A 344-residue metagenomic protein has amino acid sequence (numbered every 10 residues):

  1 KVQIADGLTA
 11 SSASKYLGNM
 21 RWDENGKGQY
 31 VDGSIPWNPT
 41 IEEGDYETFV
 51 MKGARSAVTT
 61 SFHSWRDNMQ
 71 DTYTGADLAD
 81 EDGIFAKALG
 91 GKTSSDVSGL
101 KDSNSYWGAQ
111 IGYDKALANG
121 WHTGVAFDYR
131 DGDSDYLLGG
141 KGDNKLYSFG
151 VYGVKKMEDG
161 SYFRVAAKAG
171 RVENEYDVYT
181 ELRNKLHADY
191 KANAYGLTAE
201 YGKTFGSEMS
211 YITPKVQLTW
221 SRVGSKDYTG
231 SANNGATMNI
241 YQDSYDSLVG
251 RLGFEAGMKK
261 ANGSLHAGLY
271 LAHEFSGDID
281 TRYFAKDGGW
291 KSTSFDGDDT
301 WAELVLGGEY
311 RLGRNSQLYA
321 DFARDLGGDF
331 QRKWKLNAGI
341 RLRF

Functional and structural regions predicted by a protein language model:
K1-P39: Extracellular, surface-exposed repeat/solenoid domains
D6, A88, M258: Residues on the solvent-exposed faces and adjacent turns of beta-rich solenoids used to engage binding targets
T40-I212, D321-K335, G339: Outer membrane beta-barrel translocator domains of Type V secretion systems
I84-F85, P214-L218, L265-L269: Extended hydrophobic secondary-structure segments that form protein cores and membrane-embedded regions
G91-K92, Y129-G132, T219-S221, Y270-H273: Short, internal active-site loops enriched in acidic
S98-S105, G139, E173-K191, G224-D246 (+1 more regions): Solvent-exposed, glycine/polar-rich loop segments of beta-barrel outer-membrane systems
G150, K155, I240-F344: Outer membrane beta-barrel transmembrane domains
K203, I212, Q217-V223: Solvent-exposed flexible segments
